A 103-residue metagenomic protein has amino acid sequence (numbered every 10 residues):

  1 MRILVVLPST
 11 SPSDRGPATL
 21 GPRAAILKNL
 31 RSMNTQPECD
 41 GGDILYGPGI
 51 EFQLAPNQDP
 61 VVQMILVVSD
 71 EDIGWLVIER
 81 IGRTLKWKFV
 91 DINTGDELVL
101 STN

Functional and structural regions predicted by a protein language model:
M1-N103: Acidic (Asp/Glu-rich) sequence patches and key acidic residues that form negatively charged surfaces used
